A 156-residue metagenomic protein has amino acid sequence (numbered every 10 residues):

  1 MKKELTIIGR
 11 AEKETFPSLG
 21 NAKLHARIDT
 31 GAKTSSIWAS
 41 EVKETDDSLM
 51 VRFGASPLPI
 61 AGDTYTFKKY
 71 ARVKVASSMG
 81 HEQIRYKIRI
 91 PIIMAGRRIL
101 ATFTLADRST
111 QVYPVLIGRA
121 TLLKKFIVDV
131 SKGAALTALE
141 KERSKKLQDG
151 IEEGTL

Functional and structural regions predicted by a protein language model:
M1-L156: Pepsin/retropepsin-fold aspartyl endopeptidases
